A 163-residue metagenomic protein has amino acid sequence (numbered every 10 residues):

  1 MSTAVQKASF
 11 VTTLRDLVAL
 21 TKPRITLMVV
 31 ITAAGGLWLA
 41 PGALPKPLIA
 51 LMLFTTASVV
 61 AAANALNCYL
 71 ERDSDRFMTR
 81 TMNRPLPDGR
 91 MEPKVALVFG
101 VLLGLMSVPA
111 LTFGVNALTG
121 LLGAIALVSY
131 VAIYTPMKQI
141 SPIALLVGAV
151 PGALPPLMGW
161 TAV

Functional and structural regions predicted by a protein language model:
S2-T12, L70-M91: Cytosolic, membrane-interface loops and tails of multi-pass inner-membrane proteins
T13-I25, P85-A96, A132-P151: Interhelical loop and helix-boundary elements at the membrane-water interface of polytopic inner-membrane proteins
M28, P47-T55, V95-F99, L118-L122 (+2 more regions): Alpha-helical transmembrane segments of integral membrane proteins
I31-A33, L37-R72, L121-A132: Membrane-embedded alpha-helical segments that form the functional core of polytopic membrane enzymes, especially those
I31-A34, P85, V147-V163: Small-residue-rich segments of transmembrane alpha-helices in multi-pass membrane proteins, especially helix faces
L37-F54, M106-L121, P155-V163: Helix-coil boundary and interhelical linker segments in multi-pass alpha-helical membrane proteins
S58, L103-S107, I125-I133, V150-P155: Membrane-embedded alpha-helical core segments of multi-pass
R80-L121: Multi-pass membrane catalytic core of lipid/isoprenoid biosynthesis enzymes
